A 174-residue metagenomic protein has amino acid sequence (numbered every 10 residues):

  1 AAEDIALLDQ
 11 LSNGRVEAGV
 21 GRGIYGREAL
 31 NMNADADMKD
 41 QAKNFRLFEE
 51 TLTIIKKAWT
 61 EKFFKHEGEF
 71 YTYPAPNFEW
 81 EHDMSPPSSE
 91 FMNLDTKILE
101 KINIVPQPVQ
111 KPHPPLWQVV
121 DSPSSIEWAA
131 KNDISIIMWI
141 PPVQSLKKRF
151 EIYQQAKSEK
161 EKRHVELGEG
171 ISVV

Functional and structural regions predicted by a protein language model:
A1-N132, S158-G168: Internal, glycine-rich beta/alpha segment that forms the wall or movable "lid" of small-molecule/cofactor binding
A29-M32, K148-Y153: Short secondary-structure transition/capping segments
P115-Q118, I137-M138, V174: Short, well-ordered beta-strand elements within core beta-sheets of diverse protein domains
D121-Q144, R149-F150: A conserved active-site cap/scaffold subdomain adjacent to cofactor or substrate pockets
I140, Q144-S145, I152-Q155, E161-V174: Long, well-ordered mid-to-C-terminal structural blocks that present hydrophobic/aromatic surfaces
